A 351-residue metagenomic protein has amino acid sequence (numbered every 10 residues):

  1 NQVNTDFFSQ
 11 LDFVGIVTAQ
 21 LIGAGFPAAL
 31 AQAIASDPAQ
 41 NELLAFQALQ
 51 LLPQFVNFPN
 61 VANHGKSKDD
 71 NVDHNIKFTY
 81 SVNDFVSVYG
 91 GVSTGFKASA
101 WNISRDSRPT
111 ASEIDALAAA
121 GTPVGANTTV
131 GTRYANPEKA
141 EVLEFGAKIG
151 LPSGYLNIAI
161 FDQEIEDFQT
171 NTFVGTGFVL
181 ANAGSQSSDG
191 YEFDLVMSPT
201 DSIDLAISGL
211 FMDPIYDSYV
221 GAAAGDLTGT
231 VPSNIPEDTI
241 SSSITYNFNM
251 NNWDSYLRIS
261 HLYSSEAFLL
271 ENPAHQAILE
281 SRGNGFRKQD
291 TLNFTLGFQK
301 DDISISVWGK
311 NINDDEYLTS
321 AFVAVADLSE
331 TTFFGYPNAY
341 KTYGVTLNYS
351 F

Functional and structural regions predicted by a protein language model:
N1-N83, G121-P123, V130: Signature of Gram-negative outer-membrane beta-barrel scaffolds
Q2-S9, W101-S107, F168-T176, M212 (+3 more regions): Outer-membrane beta-barrel translocator domains and adjoining extracellular loop/strand segments of Gram-negative
H64-V72, N127, A135-K139, A183-D189 (+3 more regions): Short sequence motifs at beta-strands and strand-loop junctions characteristic of Gram-negative outer-membrane
D70, F78-V82, T94, P137 (+6 more regions): Residue-level signature of outer-membrane beta-barrel architecture
V72-I76, G131, E141-F145, L156 (+4 more regions): Hydrophobic, lipid-facing positions within transmembrane beta-strands of outer-membrane proteins
S81, S87-S93, I103-D106, T110-Y191 (+2 more regions): Membrane-embedded beta-barrel scaffold of Gram-negative outer-membrane proteins
S153-Y155, I160-I165, A181-P273, T346-S350: Gram-negative outer-membrane beta-barrel transporters
S202, L262-A274, G297-F351: C-terminal beta-signal and adjacent terminal beta-strands/loops of Gram-negative outer-membrane beta-barrel proteins
